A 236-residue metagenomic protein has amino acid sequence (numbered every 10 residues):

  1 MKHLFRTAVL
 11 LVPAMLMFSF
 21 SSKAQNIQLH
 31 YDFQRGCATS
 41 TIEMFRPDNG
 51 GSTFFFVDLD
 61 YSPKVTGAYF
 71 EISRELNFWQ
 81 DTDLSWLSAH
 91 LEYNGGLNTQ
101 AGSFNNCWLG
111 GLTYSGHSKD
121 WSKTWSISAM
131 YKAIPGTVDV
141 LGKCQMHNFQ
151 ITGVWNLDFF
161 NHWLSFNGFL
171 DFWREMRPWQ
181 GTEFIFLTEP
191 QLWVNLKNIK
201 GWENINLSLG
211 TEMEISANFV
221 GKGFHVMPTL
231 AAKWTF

Functional and structural regions predicted by a protein language model:
M1-N26: Cleavable N-terminal export/targeting peptides
F20-P63, Y69: Short glycine/proline- and aromatic-enriched beta-strand/turn motifs that initiate or cap beta-hairpins
S21-K23, G50-S52, N77-A89, Q100 (+3 more regions): Short loop/turn motifs that connect adjacent beta-strands in outer-membrane beta-barrel proteins
L29-F33, F55-L59, A89-G95, W125-A133 (+2 more regions): Transmembrane beta-barrel strands of outer-membrane/channel proteins
D32-A38, D60-A68, L97-N105, P135-H147 (+2 more regions): Solvent-exposed loop/turn segments connecting transmembrane beta-strands in outer-membrane beta-barrel proteins
I42, F70-I72, G110-L112, I151-G153 (+2 more regions): Membrane-embedded beta-strands of outer-membrane beta-barrel proteins, especially the hydrophobic/small aromatic
K132-S208, E214-N218, W234-F236: Outer-membrane beta-barrel transmembrane domain signature
F224-F236: Outer-membrane beta-barrel "beta-signal"
